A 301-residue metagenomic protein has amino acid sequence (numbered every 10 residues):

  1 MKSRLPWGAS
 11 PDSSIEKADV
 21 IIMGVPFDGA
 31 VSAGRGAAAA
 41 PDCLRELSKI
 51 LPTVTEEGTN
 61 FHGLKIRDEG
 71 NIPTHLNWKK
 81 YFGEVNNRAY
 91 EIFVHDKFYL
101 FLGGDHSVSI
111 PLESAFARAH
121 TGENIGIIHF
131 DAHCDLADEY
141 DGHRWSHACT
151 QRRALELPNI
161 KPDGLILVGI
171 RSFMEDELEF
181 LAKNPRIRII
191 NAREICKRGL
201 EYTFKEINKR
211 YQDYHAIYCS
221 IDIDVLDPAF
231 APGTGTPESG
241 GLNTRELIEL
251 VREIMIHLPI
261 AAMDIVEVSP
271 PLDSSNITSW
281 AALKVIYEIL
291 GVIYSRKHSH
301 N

Functional and structural regions predicted by a protein language model:
M1-N301: Conserved alpha-helical scaffold segments that buttress catalytic/binding sites
